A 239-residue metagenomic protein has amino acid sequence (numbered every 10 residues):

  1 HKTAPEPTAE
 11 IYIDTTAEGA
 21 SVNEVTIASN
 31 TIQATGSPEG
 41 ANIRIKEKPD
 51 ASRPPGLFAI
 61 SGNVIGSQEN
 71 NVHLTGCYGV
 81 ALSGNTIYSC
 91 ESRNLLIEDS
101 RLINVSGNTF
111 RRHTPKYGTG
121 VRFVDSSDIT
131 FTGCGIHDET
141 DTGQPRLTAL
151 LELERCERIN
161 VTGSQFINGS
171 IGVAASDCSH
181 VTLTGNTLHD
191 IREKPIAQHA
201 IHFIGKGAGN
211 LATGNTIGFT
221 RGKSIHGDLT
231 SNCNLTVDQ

Functional and structural regions predicted by a protein language model:
H1-E10, I32-I43, Q68-G76, E91-D99 (+5 more regions): Short glycine/acidic-rich loop motifs that flank beta-strands on beta-rich extracellular proteins
E10-I11, E18: Extracellular and secretory-pathway beta-repeat/beta-biased strand scaffolds
A17, S21-V22, I27, D50 (+22 more regions): Parallel beta-helix/beta-solenoid
V25-T26, T31-D50, P54: Eukaryotic alpha-helical scaffold "rod" segments
F110-R112: Charge-rich, low-complexity intrinsically disordered segments
F203: Active-site pocket scaffolds in enzymes
